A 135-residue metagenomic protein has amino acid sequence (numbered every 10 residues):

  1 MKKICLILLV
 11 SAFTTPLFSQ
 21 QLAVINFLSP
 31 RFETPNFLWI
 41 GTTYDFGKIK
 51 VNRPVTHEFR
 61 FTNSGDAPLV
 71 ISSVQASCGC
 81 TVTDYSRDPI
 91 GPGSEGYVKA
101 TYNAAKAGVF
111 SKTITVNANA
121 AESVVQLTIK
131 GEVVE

Functional and structural regions predicted by a protein language model:
M1-I4, Q20: Positively charged n-region of N-terminal signal peptides that target proteins for export
I4-F13: Sec-dependent N-terminal signal peptides
V24-R60, E135: Beta-sheet-dominated interaction scaffolds and their linkers
N52-E58, A105-T113: Short, solvent-exposed loop/turn segments enriched in Ser/Thr/Gly
F61-G65: Asparagine-centered strand-capping/turn motif at beta-strand->loop junctions
A67-V74, Q126-T128: Short, hydrophobic/aromatic beta-strand segments
S77-D84: Short, solvent-exposed loop/linker segments at beta-strand-coil boundaries, enriched for Pro/Gly and Ser/Thr
G108-E135: Terminal connector regions
